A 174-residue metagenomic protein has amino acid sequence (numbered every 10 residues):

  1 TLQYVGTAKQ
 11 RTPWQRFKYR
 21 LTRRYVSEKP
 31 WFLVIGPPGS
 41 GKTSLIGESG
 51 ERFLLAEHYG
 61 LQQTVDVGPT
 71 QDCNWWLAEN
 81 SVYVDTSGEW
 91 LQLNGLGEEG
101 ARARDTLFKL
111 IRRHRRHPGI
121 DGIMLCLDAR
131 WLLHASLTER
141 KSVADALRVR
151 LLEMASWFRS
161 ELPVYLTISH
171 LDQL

Functional and structural regions predicted by a protein language model:
L2-L91, P118, H170-D172: Conserved G1/Walker A P-loop phosphate-binding module
T86-Q92, R130-A135: Conserved P-loop NTPase mechanochemical-coupling segment
E98-L174: Conserved C-terminal guanine-recognition region of P-loop GTPase G domains, centered on the G4
